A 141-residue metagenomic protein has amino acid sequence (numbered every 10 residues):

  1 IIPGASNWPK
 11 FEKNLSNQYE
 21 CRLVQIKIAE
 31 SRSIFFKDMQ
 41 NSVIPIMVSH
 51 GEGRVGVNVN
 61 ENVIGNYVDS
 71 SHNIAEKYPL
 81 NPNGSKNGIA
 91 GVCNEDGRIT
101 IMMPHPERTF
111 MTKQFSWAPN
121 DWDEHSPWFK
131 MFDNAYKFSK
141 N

Functional and structural regions predicted by a protein language model:
I1-S33: Cysteine-nucleophile active-site neighborhood
L23, I28-N141: C-terminal and late-domain segments of enzyme folds
